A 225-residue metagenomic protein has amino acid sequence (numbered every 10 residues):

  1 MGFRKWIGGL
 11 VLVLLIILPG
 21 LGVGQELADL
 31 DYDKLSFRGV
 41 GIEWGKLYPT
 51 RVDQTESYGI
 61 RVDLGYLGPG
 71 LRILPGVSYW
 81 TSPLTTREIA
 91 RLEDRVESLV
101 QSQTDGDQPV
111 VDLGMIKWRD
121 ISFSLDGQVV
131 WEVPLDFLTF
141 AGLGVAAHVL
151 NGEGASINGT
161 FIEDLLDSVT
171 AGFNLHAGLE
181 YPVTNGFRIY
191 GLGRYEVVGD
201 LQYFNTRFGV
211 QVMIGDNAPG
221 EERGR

Functional and structural regions predicted by a protein language model:
G22-I73, Y79, R207, Q211-R225: Short glycine/proline- and aromatic-enriched beta-strand/turn motifs that initiate or cap beta-hairpins
S36-R38, Q54-Y58, P69, K117-F123 (+3 more regions): Residues that define the transmembrane beta-barrel architecture of outer-membrane proteins
V40-K46, P75-T81, A141-A147, A177-L179 (+2 more regions): Transmembrane beta-barrel strands of outer-membrane/channel proteins
E43-R51, S82-L84, A147-G154, R194-D200 (+1 more regions): Sequence/structural signature of outer-membrane beta-barrel proteins
G45-Y48, P109-M115, G159-L165, R194-V198: Extracellular loop and loop/strand-boundary signature of outer-membrane beta-barrel proteins
V52-Y58, T85-L92, N151-F161, L201-F208: Outer-membrane beta-barrel translocator domains and adjoining extracellular loop/strand segments of Gram-negative
R61-A155, V212-I214: Gram-negative (and chloroplast) outer-membrane scaffold detector with strong preference for beta-barrel transmembrane
P69-I73, D136-T139, Y181-I189, D216-E222: Repeated loop/turn-to-beta-strand initiation elements of outer-membrane beta-barrel proteins
